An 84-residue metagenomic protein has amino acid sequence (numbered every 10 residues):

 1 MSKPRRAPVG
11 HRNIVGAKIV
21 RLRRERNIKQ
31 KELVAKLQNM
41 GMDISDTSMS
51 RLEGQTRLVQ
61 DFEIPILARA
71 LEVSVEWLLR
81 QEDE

Functional and structural regions predicted by a protein language model:
M1-R26: A short, Lys/Arg-rich alpha-helix, primarily the initiator
I14-A17, I28, E32, I44 (+1 more regions): Residue-level signal for the short linker/turn that defines the boundary of a DNA-recognition helix
R24, A35, R69: Alpha-helical residues within the helix-turn-helix
R24, Q38-N39, G54, D83: Residue-level detection of the helix-turn-helix DNA-binding "recognition helix"
N27-R51: Short alpha-helical DNA-recognition segment
T47, Q55-I66: Short, basic-rich loop-to-helix N-cap that marks the start of a DNA-contacting helix
D61, P65, R69-E84: Short C-terminal boundary/hinge segments that cap the last helix of small helical domains
